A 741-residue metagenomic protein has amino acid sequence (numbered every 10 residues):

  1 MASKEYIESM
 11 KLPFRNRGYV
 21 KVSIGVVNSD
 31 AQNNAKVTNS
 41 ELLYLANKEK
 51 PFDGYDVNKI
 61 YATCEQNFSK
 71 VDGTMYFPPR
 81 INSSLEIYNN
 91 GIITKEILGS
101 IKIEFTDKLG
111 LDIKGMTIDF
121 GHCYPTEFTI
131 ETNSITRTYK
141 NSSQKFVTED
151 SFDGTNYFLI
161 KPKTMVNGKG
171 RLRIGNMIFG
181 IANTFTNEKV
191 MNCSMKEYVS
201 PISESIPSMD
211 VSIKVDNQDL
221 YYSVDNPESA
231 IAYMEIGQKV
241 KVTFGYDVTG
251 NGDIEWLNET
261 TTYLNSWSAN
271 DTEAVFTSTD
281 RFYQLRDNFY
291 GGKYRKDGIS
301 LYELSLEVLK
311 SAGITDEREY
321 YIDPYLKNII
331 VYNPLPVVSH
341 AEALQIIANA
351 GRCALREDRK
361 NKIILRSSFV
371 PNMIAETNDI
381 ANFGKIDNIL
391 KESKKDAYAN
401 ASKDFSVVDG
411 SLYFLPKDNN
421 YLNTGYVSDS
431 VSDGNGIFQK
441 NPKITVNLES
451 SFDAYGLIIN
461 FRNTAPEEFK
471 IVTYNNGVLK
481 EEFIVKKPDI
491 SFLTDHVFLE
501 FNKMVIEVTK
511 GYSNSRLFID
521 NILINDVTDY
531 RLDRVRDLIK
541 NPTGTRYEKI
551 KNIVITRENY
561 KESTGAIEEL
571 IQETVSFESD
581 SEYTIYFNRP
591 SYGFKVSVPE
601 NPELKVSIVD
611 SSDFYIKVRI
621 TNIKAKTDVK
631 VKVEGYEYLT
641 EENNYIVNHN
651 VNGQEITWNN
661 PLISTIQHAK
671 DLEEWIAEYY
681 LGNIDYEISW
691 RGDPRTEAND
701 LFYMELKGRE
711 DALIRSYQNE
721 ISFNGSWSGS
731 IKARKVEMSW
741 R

Functional and structural regions predicted by a protein language model:
M1-K296, Y332-P334, I346-R352, K480-E481 (+9 more regions): Assembly/oligomerization scaffold segments
K50-K95, T377-F438: Glycan-recognition and processing domains
E96, I118-G121, T126-F128, T132 (+6 more regions): An acidic/polar, Gly/Ser/Thr-rich interaction patch typically located in mid-to-C-terminal regions of proteins
K241, Y302-K310, Q345-A348, D700-Y703: Generic solvent-exposed, charged/amphipathic alpha-helical segments that serve as macromolecular interface scaffolds
N270, G298-I322: Glycine-rich, acidic and aromatic/proline-enriched surface loops and short helix-turn segments that act as binding
T277-D287, G292-L304, S339, P371-N372 (+1 more regions): Secondary-structure junction/capping motif
